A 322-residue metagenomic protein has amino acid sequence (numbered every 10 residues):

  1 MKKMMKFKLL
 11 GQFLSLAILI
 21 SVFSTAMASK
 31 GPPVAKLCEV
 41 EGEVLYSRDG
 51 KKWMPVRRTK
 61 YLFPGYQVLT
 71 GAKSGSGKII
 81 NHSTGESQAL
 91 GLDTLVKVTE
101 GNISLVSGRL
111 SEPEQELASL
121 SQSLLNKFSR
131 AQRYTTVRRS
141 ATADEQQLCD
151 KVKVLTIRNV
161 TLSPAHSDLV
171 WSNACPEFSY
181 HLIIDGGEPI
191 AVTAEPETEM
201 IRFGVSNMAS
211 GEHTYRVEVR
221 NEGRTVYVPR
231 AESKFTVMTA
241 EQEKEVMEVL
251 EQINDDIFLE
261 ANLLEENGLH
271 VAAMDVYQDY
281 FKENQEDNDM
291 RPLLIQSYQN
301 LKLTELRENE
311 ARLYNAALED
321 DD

Functional and structural regions predicted by a protein language model:
K2-L14: Bacterial N-terminal signal peptides that target proteins for export
Q12-V22: Bacterial N-terminal signal peptides
S24-A28: Sec/Tat signal peptide C-region and signal peptidase I cleavage site
S29-G50, P64-E86, G91-R133: Glycine- and acidic-residue-biased ligand/ion/polar-headgroup-sensing regions
K51-V56, E86-A89, G186-A194: Surface-exposed loop/edge segments in extracytoplasmic proteins
E100-N102, S107, E112-L250: Long, contiguous interaction/recruitment modules in multidomain scaffold/adaptor proteins
E251-D322: Alpha-helical protein-protein interaction scaffolds
